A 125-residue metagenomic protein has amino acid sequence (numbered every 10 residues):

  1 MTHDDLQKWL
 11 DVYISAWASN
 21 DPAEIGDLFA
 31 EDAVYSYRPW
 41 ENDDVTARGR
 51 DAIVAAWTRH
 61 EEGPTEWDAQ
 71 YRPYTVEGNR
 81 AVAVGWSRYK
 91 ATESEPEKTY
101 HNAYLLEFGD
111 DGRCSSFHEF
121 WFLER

Functional and structural regions predicted by a protein language model:
M1-E31, R125: Short, low-complexity N-terminal intrinsically disordered segments enriched in polar/charged residues
H3, P22-G78: A solvent-exposed, acidic/Ser-Thr-rich amphipathic alpha-helical stretch
D5, V54-R125: A beta-strand edge to alpha-helix "cap/lid" segment located at domain peripheries
S15, S19-P22, S36, S87 (+2 more regions): Generic serine detector
